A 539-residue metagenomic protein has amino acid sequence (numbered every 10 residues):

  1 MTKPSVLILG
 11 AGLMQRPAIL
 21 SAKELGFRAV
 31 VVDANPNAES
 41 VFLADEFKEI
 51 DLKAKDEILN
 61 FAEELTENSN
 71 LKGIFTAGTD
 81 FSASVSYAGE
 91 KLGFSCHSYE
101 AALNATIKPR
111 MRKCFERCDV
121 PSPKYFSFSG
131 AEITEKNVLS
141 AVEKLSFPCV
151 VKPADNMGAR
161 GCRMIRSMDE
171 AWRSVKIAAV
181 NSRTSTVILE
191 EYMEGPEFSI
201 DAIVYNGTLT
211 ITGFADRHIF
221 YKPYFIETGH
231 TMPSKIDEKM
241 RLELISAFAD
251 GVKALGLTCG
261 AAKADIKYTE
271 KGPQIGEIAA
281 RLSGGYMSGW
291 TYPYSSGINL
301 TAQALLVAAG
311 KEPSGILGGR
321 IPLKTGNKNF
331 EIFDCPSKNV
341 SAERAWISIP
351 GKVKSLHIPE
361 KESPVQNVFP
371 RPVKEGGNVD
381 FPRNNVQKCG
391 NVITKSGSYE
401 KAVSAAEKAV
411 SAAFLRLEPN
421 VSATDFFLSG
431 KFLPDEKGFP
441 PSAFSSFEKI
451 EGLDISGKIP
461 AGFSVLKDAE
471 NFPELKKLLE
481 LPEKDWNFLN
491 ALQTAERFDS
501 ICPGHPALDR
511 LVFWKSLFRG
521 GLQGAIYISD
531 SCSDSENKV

Functional and structural regions predicted by a protein language model:
M1-A101, A131-I133, E312, K324-D334 (+4 more regions): ATP-binding N-terminal substructure of ATP-dependent carboxylate-amine bond-forming enzymes
S40-V41, V151-N156, P223-F225, G284 (+1 more regions): Short, flexible turn/loop "capping" segments at secondary-structure junctions
I107-I188, E194, N206, T231-S246 (+3 more regions): Active-site nucleotide/adenylate-binding loops and adjacent lid/helix of ATP-dependent enzymes
R163, E191, P293, K388-S396: Short, well-ordered beta-strand elements within core beta-sheets of diverse protein domains
R166-S167, A202, W346-I349, V392-S398: Short beta-strand-to-loop capping motifs
A178-T186, E191-P233, L242-I275, A279-S288 (+1 more regions): Phosphate-binding core of ATP-grasp and ATP-grasp-like enzymes
E243-A264, A279-K354: Active-site "cap" helix and flanking loop/linker of ATP-utilizing ligase/carboxylase catalytic domains
A345-E375: Glycine-rich active-site loop/lid that clamps phosphate-bearing ligands
